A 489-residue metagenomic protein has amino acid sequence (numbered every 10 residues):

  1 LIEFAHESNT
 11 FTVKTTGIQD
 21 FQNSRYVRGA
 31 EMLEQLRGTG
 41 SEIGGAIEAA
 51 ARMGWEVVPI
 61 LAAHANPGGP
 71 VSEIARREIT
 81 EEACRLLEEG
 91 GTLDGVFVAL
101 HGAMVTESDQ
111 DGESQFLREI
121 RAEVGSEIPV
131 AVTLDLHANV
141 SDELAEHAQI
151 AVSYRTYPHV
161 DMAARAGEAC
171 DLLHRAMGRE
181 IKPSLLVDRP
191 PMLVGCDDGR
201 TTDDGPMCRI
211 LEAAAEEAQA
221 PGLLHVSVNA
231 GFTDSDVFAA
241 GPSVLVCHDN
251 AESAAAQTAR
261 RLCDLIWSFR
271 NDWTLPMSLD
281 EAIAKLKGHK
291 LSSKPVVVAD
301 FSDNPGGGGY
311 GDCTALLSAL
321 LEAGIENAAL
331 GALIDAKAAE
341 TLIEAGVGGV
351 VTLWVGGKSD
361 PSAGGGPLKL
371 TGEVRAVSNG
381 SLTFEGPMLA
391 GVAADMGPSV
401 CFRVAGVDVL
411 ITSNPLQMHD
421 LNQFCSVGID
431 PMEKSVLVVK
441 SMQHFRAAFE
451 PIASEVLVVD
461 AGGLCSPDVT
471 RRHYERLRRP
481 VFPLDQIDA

Functional and structural regions predicted by a protein language model:
L1-R52: N-terminal amphipathic/basic leader segments beginning at the initiator methionine
F4-E7, Y26, G69-T80, E88-I181 (+4 more regions): Active-site histidine-anchored catalytic micro-motif
F11-T15, G69-S72, S108-Q110, S141-E146 (+7 more regions): Short acidic, glycine/serine/threonine-rich loops at helix termini
A51-W55, P59, R85-V96, I283-V296: Glycine-rich phosphate/diphosphate-binding loops that line cofactor/substrate pockets in enzymes
A51-W55, R85-E88, A122-G125, S153-T156 (+10 more regions): Generic secondary-structure signature for well-ordered alpha-helical cores
G54-L61, P67, M104, A131 (+3 more regions): Cap/lid and interdomain-hinge subdomains that line or gate substrate/regulatory clefts in soluble alpha/beta enzymes
P59, W267, S381-A489: Extended hydrophobic packing segments that form well-structured cores
D197-A405, L410-I411: Hard-cation-handling environments
